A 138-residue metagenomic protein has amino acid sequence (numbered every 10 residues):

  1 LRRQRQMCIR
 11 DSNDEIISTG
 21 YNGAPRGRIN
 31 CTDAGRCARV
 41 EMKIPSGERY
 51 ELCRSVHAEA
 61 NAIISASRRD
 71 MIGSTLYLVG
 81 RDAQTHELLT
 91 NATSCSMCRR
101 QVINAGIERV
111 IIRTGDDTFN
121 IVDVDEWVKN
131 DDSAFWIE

Functional and structural regions predicted by a protein language model:
L1-I9: Single conserved hydrophobic/aromatic residue that forms the stacking wall/gate of nucleotide- or nucleobase-binding
D11-I17: Short, glycine-anchored, charge-dense loop/turn motifs used at functional sites
S18-E138: Zn2+-dependent cytidine deaminase-like catalytic core
